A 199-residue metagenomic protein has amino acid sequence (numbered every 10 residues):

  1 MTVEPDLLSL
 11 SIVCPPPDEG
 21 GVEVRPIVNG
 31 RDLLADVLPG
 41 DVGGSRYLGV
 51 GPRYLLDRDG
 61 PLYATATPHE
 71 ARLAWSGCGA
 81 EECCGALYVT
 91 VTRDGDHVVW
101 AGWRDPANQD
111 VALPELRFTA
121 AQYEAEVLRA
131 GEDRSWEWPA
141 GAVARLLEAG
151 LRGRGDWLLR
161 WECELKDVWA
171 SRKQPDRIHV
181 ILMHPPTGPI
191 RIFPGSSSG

Functional and structural regions predicted by a protein language model:
M1-Y88, T92-G199: Intrinsically disordered, low-complexity acidic regions enriched in Pro/Ser/Thr
